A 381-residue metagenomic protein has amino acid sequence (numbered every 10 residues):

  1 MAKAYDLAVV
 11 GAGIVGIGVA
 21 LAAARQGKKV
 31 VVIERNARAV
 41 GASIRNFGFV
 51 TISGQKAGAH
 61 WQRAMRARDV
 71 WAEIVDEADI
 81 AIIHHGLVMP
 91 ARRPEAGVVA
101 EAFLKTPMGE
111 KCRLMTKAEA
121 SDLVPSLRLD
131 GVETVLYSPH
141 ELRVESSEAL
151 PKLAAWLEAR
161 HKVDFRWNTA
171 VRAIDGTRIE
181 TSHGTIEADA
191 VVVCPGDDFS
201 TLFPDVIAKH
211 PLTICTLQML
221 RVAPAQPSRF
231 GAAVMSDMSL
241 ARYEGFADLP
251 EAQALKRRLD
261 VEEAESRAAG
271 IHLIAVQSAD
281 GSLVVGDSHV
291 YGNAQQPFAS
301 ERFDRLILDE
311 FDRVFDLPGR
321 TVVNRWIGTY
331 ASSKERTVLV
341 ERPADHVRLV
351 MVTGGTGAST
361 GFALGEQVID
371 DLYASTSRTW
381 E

Functional and structural regions predicted by a protein language model:
K3-Y5, T181-A190: Core beta-strand elements of the Rossmann-like FAD/NAD(P) dinucleotide-binding domain in flavoenzyme oxidoreductases
Y5-V31: N-terminal Rossmann-like FAD-binding beta1-loop-alpha1 element of flavoenzymes
R25-I44: Glycine-rich FAD pyrophosphate-binding loop
F47-L123: Dinucleotide-binding Rossmann-like beta1-alpha1 core, especially the glycine-rich loop that anchors the ADP
Q62-R63, P90-V98, L136-A155, F298-F303 (+1 more regions): Short beta-strand to alpha-helix junction loop
Y137-A173, I186-A190: Helical element adjacent to the flavin cofactor pocket in flavoenzyme catalytic cores
T185-A247: Central helical "cap/lid" subdomain
G270-H272, S278-V284, V290-E381: C-terminal catalytic lobe of FAD-dependent flavoproteins
